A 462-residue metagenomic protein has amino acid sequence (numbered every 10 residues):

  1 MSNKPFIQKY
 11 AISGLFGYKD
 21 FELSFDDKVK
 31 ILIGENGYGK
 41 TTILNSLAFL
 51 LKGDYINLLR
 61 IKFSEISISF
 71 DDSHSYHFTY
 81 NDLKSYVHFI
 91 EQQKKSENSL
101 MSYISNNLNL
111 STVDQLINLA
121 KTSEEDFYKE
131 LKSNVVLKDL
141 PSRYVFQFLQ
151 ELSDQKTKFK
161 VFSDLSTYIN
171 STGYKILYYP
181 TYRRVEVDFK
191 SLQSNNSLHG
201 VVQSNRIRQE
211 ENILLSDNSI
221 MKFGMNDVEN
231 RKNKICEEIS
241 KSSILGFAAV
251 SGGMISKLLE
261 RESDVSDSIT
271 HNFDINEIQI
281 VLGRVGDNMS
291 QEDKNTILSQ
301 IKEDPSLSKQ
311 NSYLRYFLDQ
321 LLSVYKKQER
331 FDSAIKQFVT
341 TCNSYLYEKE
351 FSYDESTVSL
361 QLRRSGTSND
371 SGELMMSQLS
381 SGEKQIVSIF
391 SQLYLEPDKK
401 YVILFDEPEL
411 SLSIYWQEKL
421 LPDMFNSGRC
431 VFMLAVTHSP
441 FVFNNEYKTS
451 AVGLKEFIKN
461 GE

Functional and structural regions predicted by a protein language model:
M1-D82, K327-E462: Switch/communication elements of ASCE P-loop NTPase nucleotide-binding domains
N3, Y18-E22, D27-Y38, I43-F159: Long, contiguous, compositionally biased segments that the model treats as domain-scale units
I31, L259-I278, S308-V324, E350-T357: Short, charge-rich amphipathic segments
S46-F49, Y80-K84, I104-N106, I213-F223 (+2 more regions): Low-complexity, flexible helical/coil segments
E91-S306: Electropositive, glycine-dotted interaction segments that contact anionic polymers or phosphate-rich ligands
E238, Q320, T341, Y345: Residues that form generic nucleotide/phosphate-binding pockets
E262, V285, L321, Y345-L346 (+1 more regions): Generic structural signal for hydrophobic core residues of well-folded globular domains
N288-T296, I301-V339: Charged, surface-exposed helical/loop "interaction arms" that form contiguous linear patches used for dimerization
